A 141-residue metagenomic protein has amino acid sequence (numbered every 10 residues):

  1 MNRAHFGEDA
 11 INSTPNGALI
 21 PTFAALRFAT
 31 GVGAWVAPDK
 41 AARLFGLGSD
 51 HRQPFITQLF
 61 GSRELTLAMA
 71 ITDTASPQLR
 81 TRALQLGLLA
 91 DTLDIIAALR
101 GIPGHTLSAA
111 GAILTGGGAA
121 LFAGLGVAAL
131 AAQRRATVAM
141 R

Functional and structural regions predicted by a protein language model:
M1-R141: Short amphipathic, positively biased membrane-proximal segments that drive organelle/inner-membrane targeting
